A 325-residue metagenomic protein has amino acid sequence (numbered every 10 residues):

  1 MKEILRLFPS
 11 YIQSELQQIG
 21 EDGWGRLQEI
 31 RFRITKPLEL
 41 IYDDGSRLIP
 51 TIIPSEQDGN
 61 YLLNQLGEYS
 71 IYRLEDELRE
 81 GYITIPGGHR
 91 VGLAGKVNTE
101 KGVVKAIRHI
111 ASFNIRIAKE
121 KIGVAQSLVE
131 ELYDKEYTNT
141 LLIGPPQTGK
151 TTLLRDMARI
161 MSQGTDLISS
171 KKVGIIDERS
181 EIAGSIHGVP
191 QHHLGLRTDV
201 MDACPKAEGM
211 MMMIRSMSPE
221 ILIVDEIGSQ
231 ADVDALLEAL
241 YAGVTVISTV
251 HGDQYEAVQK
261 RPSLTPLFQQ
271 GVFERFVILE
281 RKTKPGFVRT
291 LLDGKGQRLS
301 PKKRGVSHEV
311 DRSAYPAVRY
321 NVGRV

Functional and structural regions predicted by a protein language model:
M1-G87, V325: N-terminal accessory targeting/assembly segments
I71-Y137: P-loop NTP-binding catalytic core
E100, K105-R108, E274-V325: Conserved P-loop NTPase
L142: Hydrophobic anchor at the beta1->P-loop junction of P-loop NTPases
K150: Conserved lysine of the Walker
L153, M157: Hydrophobic positions on the alpha1 helix immediately C-terminal to the Walker A/P-loop
S162-G209: P-loop NTPase switch/communication element
M217-F276, R281: Conserved P-loop NTPase nucleotide-binding/switch module
